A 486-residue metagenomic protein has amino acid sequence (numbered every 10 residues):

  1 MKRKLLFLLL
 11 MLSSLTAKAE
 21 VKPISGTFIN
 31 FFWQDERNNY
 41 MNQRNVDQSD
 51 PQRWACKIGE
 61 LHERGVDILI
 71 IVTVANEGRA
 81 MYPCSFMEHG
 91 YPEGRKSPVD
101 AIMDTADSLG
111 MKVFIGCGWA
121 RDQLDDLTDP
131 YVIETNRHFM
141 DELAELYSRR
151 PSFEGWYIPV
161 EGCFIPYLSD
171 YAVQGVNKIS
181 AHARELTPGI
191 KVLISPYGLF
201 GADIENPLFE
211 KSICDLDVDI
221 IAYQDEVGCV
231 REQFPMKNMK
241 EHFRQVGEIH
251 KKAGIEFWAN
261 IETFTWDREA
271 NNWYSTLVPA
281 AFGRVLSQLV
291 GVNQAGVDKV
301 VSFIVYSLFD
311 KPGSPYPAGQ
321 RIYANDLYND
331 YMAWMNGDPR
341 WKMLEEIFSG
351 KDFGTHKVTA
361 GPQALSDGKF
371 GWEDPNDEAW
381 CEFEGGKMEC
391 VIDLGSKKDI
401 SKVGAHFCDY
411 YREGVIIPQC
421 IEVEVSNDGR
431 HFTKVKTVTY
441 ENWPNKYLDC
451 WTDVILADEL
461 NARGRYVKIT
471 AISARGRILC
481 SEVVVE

Functional and structural regions predicted by a protein language model:
P51-A120, Y171-I190, M236-M239, Q245: Aromatic-lined substrate-binding rim segments of carbohydrate-active enzymes
G94-L109, T128-G155, V292: An active-site-proximal structural segment forming one wall of the substrate-binding cleft that immediately precedes
F114-D126, Y157-E161, I179-N206, Y223 (+2 more regions): Aromatic-lined carbohydrate-recognition surfaces of secreted/lumenal glycan-active proteins
G118-Q123, M140-D170: Active-site groove signature of glycoside hydrolases
P151-F164, Y197, N206-K237: Aromatic- and acid-rich polysaccharide-binding/catalytic face of secreted or lumenal carbohydrate-active enzymes
D225-E232, E256-W341: Substrate-binding cleft of secreted/luminal carbohydrate-active enzymes
G337-K397, C408-V415, T437-Y447, R477 (+1 more regions): Disordered, acidic Ser/Thr/Pro-rich linker "stalks" and the adjacent N-terminal cap of the next globular domain
G385-G386, G414-E486: Trp- and acidic/polar-enriched beta-sheet ligand-binding modules for extracellular glycan and matrix recognition
